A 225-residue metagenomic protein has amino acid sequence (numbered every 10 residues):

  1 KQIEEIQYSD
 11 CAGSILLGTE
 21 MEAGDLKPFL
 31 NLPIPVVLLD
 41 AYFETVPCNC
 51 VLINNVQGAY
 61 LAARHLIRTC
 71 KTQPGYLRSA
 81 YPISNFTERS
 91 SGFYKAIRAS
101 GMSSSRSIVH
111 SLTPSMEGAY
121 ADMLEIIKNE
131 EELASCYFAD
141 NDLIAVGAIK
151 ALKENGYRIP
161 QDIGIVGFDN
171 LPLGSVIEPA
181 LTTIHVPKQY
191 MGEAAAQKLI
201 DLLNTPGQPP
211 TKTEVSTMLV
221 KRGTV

Functional and structural regions predicted by a protein language model:
K1-S9, G13, A23-V225: Bacterial carbohydrate/catabolite-sensing allosteric modules
L16-L17: A glycine-rich helix N-cap at a beta->alpha junction
